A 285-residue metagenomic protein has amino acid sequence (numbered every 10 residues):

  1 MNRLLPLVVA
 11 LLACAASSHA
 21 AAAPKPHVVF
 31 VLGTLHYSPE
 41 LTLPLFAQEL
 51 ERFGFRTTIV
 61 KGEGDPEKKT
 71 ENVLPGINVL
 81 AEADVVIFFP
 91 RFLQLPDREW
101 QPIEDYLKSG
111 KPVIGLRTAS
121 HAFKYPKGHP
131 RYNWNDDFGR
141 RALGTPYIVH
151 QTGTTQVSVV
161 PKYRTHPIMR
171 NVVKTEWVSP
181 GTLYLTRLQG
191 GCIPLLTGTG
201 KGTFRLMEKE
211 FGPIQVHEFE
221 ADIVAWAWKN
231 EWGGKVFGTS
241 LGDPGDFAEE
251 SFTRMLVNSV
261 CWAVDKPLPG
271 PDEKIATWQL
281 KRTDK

Functional and structural regions predicted by a protein language model:
M1-N2: N-terminal secretory signal peptides that target proteins for export/translocation
L5-A16: Bacterial N-terminal signal peptides
A21-P26, L41-T42, Q48, R52-F53 (+3 more regions): Extracellular ligand-binding/catalytic regions of CAZymes and related secreted enzymes and adhesion modules
A22-F30, L35-A122: Helical hinge/lid and interdomain linker segments adjacent to catalytic or ligand-binding clefts that mediate domain
E51, E82, H150-W232: Catalytic beta-strand/loop cores that center a nucleophilic Ser/Cys/Thr and support acyl-enzyme chemistry
V79, F88, L93-N171: A glycine-rich, often tryptophan-bearing local segment used as a flexible ligand/cofactor-contacting loop or short
T118, T197-T199, S240-G242: Short, well-ordered beta-to-alpha junction loops that form the rim of enzyme active sites and present histidine/acidic
D137-P146, G153, V173-G181, L185-C192 (+1 more regions): Oxidoreductase and adenylate-handling cofactor-binding alpha/beta cores
